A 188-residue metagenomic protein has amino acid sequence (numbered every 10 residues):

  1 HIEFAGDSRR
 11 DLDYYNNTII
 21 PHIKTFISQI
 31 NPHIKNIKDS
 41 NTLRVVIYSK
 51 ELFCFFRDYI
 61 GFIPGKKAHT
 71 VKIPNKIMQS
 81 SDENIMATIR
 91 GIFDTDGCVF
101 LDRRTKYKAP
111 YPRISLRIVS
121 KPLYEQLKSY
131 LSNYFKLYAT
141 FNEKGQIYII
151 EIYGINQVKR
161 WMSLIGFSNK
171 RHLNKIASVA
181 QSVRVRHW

Functional and structural regions predicted by a protein language model:
H1-W188: Internal intein/HINT superfamily modules and their associated LAGLIDADG
